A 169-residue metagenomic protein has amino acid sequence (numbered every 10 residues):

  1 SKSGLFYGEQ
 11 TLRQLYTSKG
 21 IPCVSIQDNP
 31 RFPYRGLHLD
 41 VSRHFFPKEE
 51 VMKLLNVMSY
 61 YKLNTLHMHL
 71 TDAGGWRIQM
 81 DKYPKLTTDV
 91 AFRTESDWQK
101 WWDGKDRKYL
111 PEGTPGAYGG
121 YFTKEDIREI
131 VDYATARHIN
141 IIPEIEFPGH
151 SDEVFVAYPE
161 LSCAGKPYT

Functional and structural regions predicted by a protein language model:
K2-T169: Feature activates predominantly on carbohydrate-active enzymes
